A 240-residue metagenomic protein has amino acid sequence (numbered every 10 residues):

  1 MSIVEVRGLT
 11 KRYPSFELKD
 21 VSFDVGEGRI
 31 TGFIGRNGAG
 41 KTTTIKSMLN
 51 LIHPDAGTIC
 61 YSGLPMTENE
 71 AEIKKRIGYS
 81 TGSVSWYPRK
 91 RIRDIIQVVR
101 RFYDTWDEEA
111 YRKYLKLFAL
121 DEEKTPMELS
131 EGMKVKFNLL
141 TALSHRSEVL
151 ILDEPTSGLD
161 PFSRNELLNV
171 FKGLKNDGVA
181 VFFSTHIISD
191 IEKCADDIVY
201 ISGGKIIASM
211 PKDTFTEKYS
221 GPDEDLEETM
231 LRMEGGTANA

Functional and structural regions predicted by a protein language model:
V6-L9, F16-G26, F33, G57: Conserved beta-strand
R36-G40: Walker A (P-loop) phosphate-binding loop of ABC-type ATPase nucleotide-binding domains
G57-E68, E72-I73: Conserved ABC transporter NBD signature motif
K75, T81-F137: ABC-family P-loop ATPase nucleotide-binding domains
S144-E148: A short, proline-enriched helix->beta-strand linker immediately N-terminal to the Walker B motif in ABC-type P-loop
L150-E154: Catalytic Walker B motif of ABC-type/P-loop ATPase nucleotide-binding domains
R164-D177: Helical segment within the ABC ATPase nucleotide-binding domain
